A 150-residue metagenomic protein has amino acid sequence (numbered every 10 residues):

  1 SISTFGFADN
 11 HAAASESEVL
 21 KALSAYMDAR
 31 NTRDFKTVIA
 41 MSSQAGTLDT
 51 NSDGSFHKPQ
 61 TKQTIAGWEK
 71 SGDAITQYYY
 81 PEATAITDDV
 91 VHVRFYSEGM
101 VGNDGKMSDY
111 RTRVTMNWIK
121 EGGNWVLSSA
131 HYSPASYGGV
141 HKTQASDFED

Functional and structural regions predicted by a protein language model:
F5-M41, S146-D150: Short, low-complexity N-terminal intrinsically disordered segments enriched in polar/charged residues
N10-A13, A25-D28, T47-G54, D104: Second-shell loop/turn segments in exported
Y26, T37-I39, G46, T61 (+2 more regions): Hydrophobic pocket/interface hotspot
M41-H57, G67-D73: A short gly/proline-enriched turn/hairpin at secondary-structure junctions
S42, S52-G54, E82, F95-G99 (+2 more regions): A mature extracytoplasmic/lumenal domain signature
K62-M107: Surface-exposed, charged secondary-structure patches
N103-K106, Y137-T143: A short, polar/proline- and glycine-enriched secondary-structure boundary/capping micro-motif
R111-H141: Short beta-strand edge/turn micro-motifs at domain boundaries
